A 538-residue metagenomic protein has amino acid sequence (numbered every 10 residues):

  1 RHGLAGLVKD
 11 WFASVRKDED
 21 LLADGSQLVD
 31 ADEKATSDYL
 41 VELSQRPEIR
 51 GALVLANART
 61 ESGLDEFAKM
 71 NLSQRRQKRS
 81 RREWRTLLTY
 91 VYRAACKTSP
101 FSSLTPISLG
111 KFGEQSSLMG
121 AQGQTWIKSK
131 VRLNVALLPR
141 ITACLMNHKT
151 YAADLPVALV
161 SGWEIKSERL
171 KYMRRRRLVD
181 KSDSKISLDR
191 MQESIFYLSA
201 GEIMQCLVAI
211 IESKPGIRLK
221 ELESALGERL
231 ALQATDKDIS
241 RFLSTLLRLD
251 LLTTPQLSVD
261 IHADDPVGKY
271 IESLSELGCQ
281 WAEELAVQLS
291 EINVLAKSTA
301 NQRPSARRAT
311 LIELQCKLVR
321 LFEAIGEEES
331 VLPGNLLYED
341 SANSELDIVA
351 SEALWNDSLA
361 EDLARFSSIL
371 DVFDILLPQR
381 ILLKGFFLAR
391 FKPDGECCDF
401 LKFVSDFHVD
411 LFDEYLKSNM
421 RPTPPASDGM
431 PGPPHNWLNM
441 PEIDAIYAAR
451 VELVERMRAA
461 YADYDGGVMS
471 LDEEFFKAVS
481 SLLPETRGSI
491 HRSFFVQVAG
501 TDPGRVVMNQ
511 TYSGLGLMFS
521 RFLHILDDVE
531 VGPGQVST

Functional and structural regions predicted by a protein language model:
R1-L133, K237-T538: Type-3 copper protein
Y90-S213: Acidic, low-complexity/disordered tracts enriched in E/D and polar residues
I195, S199, V208-I210, K214 (+4 more regions): Conserved aromatic-histidine-acidic binding/catalytic patches
K214-P215, G395: Short helix-adjacent coil turns
P215-G227: Short acidic, hydrophobic short linear motifs in intrinsically disordered regions
G227-S240: Short, positively charged loop/turn segments that connect secondary-structure elements
